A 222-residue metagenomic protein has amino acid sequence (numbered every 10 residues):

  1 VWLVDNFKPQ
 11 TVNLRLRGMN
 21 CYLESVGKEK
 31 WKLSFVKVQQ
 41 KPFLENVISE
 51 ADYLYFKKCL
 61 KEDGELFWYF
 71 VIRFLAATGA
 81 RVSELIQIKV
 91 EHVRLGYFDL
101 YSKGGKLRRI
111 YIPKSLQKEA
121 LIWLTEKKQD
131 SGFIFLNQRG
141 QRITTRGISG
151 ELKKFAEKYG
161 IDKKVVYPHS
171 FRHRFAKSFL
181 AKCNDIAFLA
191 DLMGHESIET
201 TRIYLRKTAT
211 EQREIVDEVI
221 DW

Functional and structural regions predicted by a protein language model:
V1-W222: Conserved catalytic core of the tyrosine transesterase superfamily
